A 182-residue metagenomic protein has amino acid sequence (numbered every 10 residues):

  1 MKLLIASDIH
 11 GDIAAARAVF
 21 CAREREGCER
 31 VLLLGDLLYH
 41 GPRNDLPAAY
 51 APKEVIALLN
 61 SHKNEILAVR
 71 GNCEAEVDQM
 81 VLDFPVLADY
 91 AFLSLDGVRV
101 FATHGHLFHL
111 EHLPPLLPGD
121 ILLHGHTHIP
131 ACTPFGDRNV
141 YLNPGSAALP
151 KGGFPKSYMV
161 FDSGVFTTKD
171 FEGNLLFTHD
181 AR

Functional and structural regions predicted by a protein language model:
M1, V98-R99: Secondary-structure boundary/capping motif
K2-S94: Core catalytic region of metal-dependent phosphoesterases/phosphodiesterases, especially metallo-beta-lactamase-like
A88, R99-F101, H106-T178: Conserved beta-sheet core of the metallophosphoesterase superfamily
D180-R182: Anion-binding (especially nucleotide phosphate/pyrophosphate-binding) glycine-rich loop and adjoining beta-alpha core
